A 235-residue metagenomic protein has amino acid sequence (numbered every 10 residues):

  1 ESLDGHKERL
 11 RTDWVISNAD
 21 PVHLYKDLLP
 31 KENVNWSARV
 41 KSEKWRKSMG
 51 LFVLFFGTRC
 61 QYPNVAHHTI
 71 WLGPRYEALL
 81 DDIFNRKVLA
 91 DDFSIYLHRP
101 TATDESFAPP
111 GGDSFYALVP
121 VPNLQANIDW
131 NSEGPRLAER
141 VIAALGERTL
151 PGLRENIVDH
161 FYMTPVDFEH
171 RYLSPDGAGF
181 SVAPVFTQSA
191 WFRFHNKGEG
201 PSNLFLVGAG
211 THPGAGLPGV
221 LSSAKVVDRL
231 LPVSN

Functional and structural regions predicted by a protein language model:
E1-P109: Mid-domain catalytic core of redox enzymes that form a hydrophobic substrate pocket/lid adjacent to a catalytic redox
I16, F56, A117, L145 (+3 more regions): Hydrophobic, well-ordered secondary-structure elements that form the walls of internal hydrophobic environments
K26-L28, W191, G216: Short glycine-/acidic-enriched loop or helix-start segments at secondary-structure transitions that form or flank
L51, P122-N131, L206-H212: Glycine- and acidic
R59-E169: C-terminal segments that line or cap access tunnels to active or ligand-binding sites in enzymes and enzyme-associated
A90-Y96, P151-P213: A glycine-rich dinucleotide-binding beta-alpha-beta segment and adjacent secondary-structure elements that constitute
P165, P232-N235: Active-site-proximal substrate-binding core of FAD-dependent oxidoreductases
A209-P232: A conserved FAD-binding loop/helix module that cradles the flavin
